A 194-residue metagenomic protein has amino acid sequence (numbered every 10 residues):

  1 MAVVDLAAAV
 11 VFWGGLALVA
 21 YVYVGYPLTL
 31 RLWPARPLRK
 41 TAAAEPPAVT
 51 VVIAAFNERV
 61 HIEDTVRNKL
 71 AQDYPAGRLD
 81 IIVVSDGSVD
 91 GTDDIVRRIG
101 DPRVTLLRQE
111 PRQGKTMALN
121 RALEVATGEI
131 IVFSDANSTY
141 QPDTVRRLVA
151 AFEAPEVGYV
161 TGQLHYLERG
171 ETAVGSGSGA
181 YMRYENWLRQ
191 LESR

Functional and structural regions predicted by a protein language model:
M1-A43, Y184: N-terminal membrane-anchoring/stem segments of glycan-assembly enzymes
P47-T50, D80: Cell-envelope/extracellular polymer assembly enzymes that use nucleotide-activated donors
H61-D64, R78, V89-R98, L106 (+1 more regions): Acidic helix N-cap motif at the loop->helix transition within catalytic regions of sugar-transfer enzymes
R67-R78: Short, acidic, metal-binding catalytic loop of nucleotide-sugar glycosyltransferases
S85-D94, P111, S138: A conserved acidic beta->alpha catalytic loop
Q109-A126, R183: Glycine-rich, basic loop-to-helix element that forms the pyrophosphate-binding segment of sugar-nucleotide handling
I131: Short aromatic/hydrophobic "clamp" motif used to bind/position activated sugar donors
T139-S176: Conserved donor NDP-sugar-binding/catalytic core segment of glycosyltransferases
